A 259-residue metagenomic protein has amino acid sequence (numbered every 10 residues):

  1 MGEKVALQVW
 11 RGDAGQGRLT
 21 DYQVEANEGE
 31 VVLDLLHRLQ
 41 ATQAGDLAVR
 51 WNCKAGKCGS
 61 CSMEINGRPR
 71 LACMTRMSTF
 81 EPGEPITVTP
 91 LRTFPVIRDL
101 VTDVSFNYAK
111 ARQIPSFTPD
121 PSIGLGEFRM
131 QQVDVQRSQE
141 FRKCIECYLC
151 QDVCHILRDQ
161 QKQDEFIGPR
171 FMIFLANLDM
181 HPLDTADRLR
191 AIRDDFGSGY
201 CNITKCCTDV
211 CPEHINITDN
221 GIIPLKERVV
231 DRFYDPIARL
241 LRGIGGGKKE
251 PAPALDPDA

Functional and structural regions predicted by a protein language model:
G2-Y22: Eukaryote-biased recognition of intrinsically disordered, low-complexity regulatory segments
W10, E64-G67: Short strand-turn-strand beta-turns centered on an Asx-Gly dipeptide
L19-V31: Short, contiguous acidic and Ser/Thr-rich linear segments
E30-T42, T89-A259: Ferredoxin-type iron-sulfur electron-transfer modules in oxidoreductases and energy-metabolism complexes
A44-R50: Active-site phosphate-binding and catalytic loops of NTP-dependent enzymes
R50, S60-E64: DNA-contacting interfaces and partner/effector-binding or oligomerization modules in DNA-centric proteins
R76-M77: A generic structural motif
